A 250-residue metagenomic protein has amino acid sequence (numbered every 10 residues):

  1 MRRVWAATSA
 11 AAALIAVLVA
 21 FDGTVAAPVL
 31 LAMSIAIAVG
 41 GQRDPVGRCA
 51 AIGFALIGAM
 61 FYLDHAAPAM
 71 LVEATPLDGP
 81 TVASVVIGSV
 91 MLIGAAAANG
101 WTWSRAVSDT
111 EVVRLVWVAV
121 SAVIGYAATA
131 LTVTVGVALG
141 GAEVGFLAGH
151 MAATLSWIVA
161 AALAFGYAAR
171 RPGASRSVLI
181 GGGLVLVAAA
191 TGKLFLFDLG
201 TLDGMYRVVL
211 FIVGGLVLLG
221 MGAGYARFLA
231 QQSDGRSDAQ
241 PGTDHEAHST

Functional and structural regions predicted by a protein language model:
M1-T250: Alpha-helical transmembrane segments of multi-pass membrane proteins
